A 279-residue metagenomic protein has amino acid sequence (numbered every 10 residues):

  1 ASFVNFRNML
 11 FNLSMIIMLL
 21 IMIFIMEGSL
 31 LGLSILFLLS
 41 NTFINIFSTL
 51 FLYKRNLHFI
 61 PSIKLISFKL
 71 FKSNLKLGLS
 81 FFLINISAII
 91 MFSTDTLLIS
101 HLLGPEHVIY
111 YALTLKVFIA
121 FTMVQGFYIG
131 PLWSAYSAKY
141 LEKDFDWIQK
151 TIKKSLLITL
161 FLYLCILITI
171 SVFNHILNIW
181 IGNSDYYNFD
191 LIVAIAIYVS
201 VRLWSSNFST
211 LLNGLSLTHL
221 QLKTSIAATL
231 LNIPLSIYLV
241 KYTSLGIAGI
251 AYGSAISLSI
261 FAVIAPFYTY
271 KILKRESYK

Functional and structural regions predicted by a protein language model:
A1, L13-I46, H219, T229-V263 (+1 more regions): Membrane-interface helix-loop junctions in multi-pass transport and translocation proteins
A1-N8, I197-A227: Membrane-interface junctions at transmembrane-helix termini in multi-pass inner-membrane proteins
I21-M26, I86-A120, A138, L177-G182: Helix-terminus/linker motif at the lipid-water interface of multi-pass membrane proteins
M26, L30-F37, S48-F92, K143-D146 (+2 more regions): Interhelical loop/hinge segments that connect adjacent transmembrane helices in multipass membrane
L30-S34, K69-L77, F81, I99-I119 (+2 more regions): Interfacial/gating helices of multi-pass transporter permease domains
L36, T42-F43, S80, D95-L97 (+3 more regions): Alpha-helical transmembrane segments of polytopic membrane transporters and translocases
L57, F118-E142, L211-G214: Helix-loop junctions and terminal segments of transmembrane helices in multi-pass membrane transport/translocation
P105-H107, F145-D146, V172-S200, A248: Interfacial segments at transmembrane-helix termini and the short loops linking adjacent helices
